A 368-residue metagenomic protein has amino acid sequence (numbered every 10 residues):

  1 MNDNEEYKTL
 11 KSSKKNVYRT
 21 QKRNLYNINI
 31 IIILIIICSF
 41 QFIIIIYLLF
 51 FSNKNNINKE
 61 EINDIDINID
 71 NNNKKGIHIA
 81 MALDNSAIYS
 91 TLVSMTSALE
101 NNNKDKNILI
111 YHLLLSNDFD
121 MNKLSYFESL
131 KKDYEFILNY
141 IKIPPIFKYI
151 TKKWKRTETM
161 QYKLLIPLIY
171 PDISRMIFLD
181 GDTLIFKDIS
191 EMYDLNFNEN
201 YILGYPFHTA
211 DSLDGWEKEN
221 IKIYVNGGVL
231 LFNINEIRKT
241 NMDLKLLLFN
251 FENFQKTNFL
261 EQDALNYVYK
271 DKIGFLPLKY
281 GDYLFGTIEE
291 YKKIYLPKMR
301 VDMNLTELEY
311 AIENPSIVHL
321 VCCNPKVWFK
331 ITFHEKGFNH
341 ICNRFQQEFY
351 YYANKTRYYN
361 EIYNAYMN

Functional and structural regions predicted by a protein language model:
M1-N29: Short, low-complexity, Lys/Arg-enriched N-terminal segments of secretory-pathway carbohydrate enzymes
K22-D66, K75-I77, L83, I234-N368: A glycosyltransferase accessory/donor-loop signature
I88-K104: Histidine-anchored nucleotide/phosphate-binding helix
L109-D118, Y205: Short internal beta-strands
L130-L168: Active-site-proximal specificity loops/subdomain of glycosyltransferases
M176: Short aromatic/hydrophobic "clamp" motif used to bind/position activated sugar donors
L179: Catalytic metal- and UDP-sugar-binding loop of GT-A-like glycosyltransferases, i.e., residues flanking the conserved
T183-W216: Conserved donor-nucleotide/metal-binding helix-loop-beta segment in metal-dependent transferases, i.e., the alpha-helix
